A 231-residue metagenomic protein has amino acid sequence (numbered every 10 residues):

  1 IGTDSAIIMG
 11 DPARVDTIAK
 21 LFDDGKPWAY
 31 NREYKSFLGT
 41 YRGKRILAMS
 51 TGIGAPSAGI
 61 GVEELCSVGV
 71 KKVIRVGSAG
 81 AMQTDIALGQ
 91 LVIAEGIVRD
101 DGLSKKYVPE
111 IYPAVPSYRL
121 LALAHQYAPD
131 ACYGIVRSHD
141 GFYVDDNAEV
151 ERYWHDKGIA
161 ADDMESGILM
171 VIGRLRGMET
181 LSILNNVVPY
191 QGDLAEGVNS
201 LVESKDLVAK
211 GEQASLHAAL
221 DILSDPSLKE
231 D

Functional and structural regions predicted by a protein language model:
I1-A122: Metabolite-binding pocket within alpha/beta catalytic cores that recognizes anionic/polar moieties
M9-P12, D16, E33, G52-G59 (+7 more regions): Electropositive phosphate-/nucleotide-binding environments in soluble metabolic enzymes
G25-Y30, D130-I135, P226-D231: Flexible, glycine/charged-enriched surface loops at secondary-structure junctions
M82-T84, D100-G102, F142-N147, I172 (+1 more regions): Short acidic/glycine-rich loop or secondary-structure boundary segments that cap or lie
P113-K157, A161: Active-site rim beta-loop-alpha module in soluble metabolic enzymes
L123-A128, I172, A218-P226: Generic non-transmembrane alpha-helical segments
A148-Q191: A C-terminal functional module that forms or caps the active site or interfaces directly with catalytic machinery
D193-D231: His/Asp/Glu-rich mid-to-C-terminal helical/loop segments that flank catalytic regions of hydrolases
